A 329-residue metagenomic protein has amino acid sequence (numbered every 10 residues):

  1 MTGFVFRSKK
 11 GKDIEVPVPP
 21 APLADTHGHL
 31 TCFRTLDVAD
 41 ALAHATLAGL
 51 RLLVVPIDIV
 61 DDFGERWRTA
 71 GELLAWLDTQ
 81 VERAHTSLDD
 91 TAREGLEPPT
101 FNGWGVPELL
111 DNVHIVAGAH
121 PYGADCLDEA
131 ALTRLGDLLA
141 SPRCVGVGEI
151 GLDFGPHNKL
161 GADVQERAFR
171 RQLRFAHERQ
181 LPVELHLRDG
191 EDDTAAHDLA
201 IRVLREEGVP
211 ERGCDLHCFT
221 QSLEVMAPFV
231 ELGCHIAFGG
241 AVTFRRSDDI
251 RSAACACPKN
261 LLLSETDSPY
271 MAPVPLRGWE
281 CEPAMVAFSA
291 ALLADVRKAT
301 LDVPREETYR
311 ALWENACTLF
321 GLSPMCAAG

Functional and structural regions predicted by a protein language model:
M1-G329: Mid-domain alpha/beta scaffold segments of enzyme catalytic cores
